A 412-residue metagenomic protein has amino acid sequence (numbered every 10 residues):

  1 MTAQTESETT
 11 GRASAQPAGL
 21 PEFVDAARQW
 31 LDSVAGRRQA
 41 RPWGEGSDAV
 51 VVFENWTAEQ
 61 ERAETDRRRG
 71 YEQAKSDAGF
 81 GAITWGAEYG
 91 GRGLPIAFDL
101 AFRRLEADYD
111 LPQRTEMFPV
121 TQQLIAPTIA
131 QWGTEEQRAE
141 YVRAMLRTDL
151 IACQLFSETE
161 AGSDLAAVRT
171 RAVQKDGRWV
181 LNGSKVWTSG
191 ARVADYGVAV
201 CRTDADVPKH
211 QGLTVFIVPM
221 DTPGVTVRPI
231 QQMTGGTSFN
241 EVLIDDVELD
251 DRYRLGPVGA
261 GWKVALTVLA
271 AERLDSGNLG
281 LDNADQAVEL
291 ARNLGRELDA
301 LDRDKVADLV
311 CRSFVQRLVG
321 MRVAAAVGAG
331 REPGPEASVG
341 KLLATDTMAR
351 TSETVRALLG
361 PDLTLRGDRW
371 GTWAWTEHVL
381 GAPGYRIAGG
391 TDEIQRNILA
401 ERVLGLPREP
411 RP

Functional and structural regions predicted by a protein language model:
M1-P119, E140, A144, R303-A307 (+3 more regions): Amphipathic, small/basic residue-rich leader segments at the start of a protein or domain
A3-R12, A101-F102, L124, V264-T267 (+2 more regions): Glycine-rich phosphate/cofactor-binding loops in nucleotide/flavin-utilizing enzymes
F23, V225-L318, Y385: Glycine-rich beta->alpha junctions and the first turn(s) of the following alpha-helix
R68-I151, G190-Y196, S313, G320 (+4 more regions): Internal helix-loop-helix
T170-V173: A structural signal for short hydrophobic beta-strand segments in well-ordered beta-sheet cores
R178, N182-R228: A short core secondary-structure module
V186-A191, M233-T234, G384-G389: Glycine-rich phosphate/pyrophosphate-binding beta-alpha loops
R303-D308, P335-L342: Short, charged, amphipathic alpha-helical segments
